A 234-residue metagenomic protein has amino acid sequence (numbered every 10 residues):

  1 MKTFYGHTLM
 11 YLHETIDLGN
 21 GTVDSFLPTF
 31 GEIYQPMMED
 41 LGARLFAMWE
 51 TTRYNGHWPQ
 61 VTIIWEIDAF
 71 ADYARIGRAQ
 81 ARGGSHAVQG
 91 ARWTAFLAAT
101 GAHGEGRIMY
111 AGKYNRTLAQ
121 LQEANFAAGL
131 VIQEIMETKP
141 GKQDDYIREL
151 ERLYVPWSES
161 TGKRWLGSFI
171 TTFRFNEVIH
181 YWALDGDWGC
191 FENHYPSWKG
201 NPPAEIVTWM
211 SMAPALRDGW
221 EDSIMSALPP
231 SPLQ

Functional and structural regions predicted by a protein language model:
M1-G6, S25-A47, R53, H57-W58 (+3 more regions): An amphipathic, aromatic/His-enriched active-site/gating alpha helix that lines ligand/cofactor pockets
K2-L9, N125-A127: Extreme N-terminus of proteins, especially the signal/transit-peptide cleavage junction and the first residues
H13-S25, K113-G189, P229-P232: Surface-exposed interaction/gating patches
Q35, Q60, Q80, Q89 (+4 more regions): Residue-identity detector for glutamine
Y54-T62, F173-I179: The conserved glycine-aromatic submotif of the RRM
N193, L233-Q234: Short conserved micro-motifs at the rims of enzyme active sites and ligand-binding pockets
